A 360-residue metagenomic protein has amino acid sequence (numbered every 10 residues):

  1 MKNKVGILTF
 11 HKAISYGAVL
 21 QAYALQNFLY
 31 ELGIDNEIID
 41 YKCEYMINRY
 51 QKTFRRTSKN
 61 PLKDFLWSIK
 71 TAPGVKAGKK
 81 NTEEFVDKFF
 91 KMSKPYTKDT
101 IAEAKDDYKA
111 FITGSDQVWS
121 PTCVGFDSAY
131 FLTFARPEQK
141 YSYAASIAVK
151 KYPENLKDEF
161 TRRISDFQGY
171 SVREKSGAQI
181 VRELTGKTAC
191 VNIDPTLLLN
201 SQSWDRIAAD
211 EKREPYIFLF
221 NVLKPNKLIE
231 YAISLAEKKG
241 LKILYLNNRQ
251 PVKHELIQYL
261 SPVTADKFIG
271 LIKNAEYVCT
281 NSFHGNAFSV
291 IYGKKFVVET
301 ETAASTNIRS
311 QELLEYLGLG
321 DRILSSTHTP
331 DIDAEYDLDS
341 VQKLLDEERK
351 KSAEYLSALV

Functional and structural regions predicted by a protein language model:
M1-V360: Active-site anion-handling motifs in enzyme catalytic cores
